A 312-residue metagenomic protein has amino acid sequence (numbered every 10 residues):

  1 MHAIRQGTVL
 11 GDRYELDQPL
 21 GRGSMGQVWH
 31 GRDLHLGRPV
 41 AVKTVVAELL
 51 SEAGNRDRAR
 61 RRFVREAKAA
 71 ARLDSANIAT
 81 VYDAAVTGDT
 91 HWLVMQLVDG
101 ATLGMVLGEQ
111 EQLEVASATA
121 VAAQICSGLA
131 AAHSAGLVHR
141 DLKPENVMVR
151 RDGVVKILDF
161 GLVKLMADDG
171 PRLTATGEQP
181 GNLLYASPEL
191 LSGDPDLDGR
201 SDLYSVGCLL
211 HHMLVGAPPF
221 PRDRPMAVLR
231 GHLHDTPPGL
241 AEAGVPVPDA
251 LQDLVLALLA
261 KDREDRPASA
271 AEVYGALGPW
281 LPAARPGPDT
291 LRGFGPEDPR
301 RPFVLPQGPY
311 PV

Functional and structural regions predicted by a protein language model:
L16-S24, V28: Protein kinase glycine-rich loop
V46-R72: AlphaC helix of the eukaryotic protein kinase fold
L50-R58, R151-D196: Activation segment of protein kinases
A84: Activation-segment/catalytic-loop signature of the eukaryotic protein kinase fold
G88-T102, V106: Conserved short submotifs of the Hanks-type protein kinase catalytic core that shape the nucleotide-binding pocket
V121-A122: Activation segment signature within eukaryotic-like protein kinase domains
I125-L137: Protein kinase catalytic-loop region centered on the HRD/HxD motif
L184-R285: C-terminal lobe helix-coil module of Hanks-type protein kinase domains
